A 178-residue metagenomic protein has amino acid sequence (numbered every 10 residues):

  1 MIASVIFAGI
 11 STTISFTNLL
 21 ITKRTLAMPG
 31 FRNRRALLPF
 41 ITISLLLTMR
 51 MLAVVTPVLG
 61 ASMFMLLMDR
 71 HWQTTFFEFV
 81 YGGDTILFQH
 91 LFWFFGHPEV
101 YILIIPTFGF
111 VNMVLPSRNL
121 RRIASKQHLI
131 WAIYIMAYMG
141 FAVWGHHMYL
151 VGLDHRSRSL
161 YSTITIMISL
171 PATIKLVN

Functional and structural regions predicted by a protein language model:
M1-N178: Membrane-embedded and interfacial regions of multi-pass energy-transducing membrane proteins
